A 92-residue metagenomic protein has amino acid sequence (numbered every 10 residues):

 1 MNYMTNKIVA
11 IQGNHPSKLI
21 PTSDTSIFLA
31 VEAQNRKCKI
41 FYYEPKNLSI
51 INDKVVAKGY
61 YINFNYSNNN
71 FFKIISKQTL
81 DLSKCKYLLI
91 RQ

Functional and structural regions predicted by a protein language model:
N2-Q92: ATP-binding N-terminal substructure of ATP-dependent carboxylate-amine bond-forming enzymes
